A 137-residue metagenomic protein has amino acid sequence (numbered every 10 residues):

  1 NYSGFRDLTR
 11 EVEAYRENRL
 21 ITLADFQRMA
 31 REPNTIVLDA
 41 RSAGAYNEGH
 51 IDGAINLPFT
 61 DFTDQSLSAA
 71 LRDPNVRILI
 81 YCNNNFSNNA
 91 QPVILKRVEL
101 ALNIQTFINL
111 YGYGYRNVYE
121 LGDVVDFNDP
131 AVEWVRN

Functional and structural regions predicted by a protein language model:
N1-A45, E133-N137: Flexible, polar/low-complexity N-terminal or interdomain linker segments that lie immediately upstream of folded
N1-Y15, N84-W134: Thiolate-centered catalytic microenvironments shared by cysteine-dependent enzyme domains
I21, I55-F59: Short acidic-hydrophobic, aromatic-tinged amphipathic segments that line or gate anion-handling sites
L23, Q27, L79, N103-F107: Extracytoplasmic/secreted envelope proteins and their assembly/folding machinery, especially bacterial periplasmic
R28-M29, D64-N75: Short amphipathic alpha-helix with an adjacent loop that forms part of the alpha/beta core around
P33-I36, P74-I78, G114-V118: Loop/turn elements at helix/coil->beta-strand transitions in domains of secreted/extracellular proteins
R41-G44, H50-D52, D61, C82-F86 (+1 more regions): A mature extracytoplasmic/lumenal domain signature
G49-G53, G114-R116: Short helix-loop-beta junction
